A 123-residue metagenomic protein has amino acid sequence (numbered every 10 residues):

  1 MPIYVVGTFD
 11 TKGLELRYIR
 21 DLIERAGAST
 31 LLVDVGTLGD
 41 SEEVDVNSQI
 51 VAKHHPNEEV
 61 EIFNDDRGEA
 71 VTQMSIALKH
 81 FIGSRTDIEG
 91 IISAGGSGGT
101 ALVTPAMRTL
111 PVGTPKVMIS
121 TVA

Functional and structural regions predicted by a protein language model:
M1-Y4: Extreme N-terminal starter segment of soluble prokaryotic enzymes
V6-E69, K116-A123: N-terminal glycine-rich anion-binding loop in soluble enzyme alpha/beta folds
T8-L14, E89-V103: Gly/Ser/Thr-rich loops at beta-strand to alpha-helix junctions that form or flank small-molecule/cofactor-binding
Y18-L22, F81, A106: Rossmann-fold NAD(P)-dependent oxidoreductase module
N64-E89: Conserved nucleotide-sugar donor-binding subdomain of glycosyltransferases
M74, L78, G99-A106: Generic hydrophobic, aliphatic-rich segments that mediate packing or membrane embedding
L102-A123: Short, acidic/small-residue loops that bind anionic groups at enzyme active sites
